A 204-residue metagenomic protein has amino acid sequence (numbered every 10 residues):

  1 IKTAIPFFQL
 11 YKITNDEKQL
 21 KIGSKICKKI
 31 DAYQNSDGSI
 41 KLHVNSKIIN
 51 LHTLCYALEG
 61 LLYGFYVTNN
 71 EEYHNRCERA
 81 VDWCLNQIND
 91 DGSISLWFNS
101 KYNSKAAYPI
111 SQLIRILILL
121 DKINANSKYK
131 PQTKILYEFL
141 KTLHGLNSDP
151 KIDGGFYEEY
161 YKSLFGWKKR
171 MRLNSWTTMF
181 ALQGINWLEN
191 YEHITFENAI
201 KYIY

Functional and structural regions predicted by a protein language model:
I1-Y204: Glycan-recognition and catalytic cores of secretory/periplasmic carbohydrate-active enzymes
